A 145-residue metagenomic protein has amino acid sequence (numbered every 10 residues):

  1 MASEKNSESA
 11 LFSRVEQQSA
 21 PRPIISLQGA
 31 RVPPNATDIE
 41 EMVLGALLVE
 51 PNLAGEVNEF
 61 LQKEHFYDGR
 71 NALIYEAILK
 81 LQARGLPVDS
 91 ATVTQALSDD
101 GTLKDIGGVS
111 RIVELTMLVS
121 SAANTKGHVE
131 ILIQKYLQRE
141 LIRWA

Functional and structural regions predicted by a protein language model:
M1-L137: Noncatalytic partner-interaction/assembly domains of nucleic-acid and motor enzyme complexes, especially the accessory
L137-W144: Hydrophobic alpha-helical hairpins/lids featuring a short glycine-rich hinge
